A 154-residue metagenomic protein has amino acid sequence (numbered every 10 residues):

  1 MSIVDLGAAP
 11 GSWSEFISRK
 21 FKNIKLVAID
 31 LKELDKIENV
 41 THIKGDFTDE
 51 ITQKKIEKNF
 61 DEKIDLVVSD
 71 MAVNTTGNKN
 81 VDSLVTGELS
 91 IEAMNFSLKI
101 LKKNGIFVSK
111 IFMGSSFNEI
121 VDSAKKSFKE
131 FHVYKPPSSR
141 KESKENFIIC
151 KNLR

Functional and structural regions predicted by a protein language model:
M1-A9: Conserved class I S-adenosyl-L-methionine
S2, N104-I106, E130: Short glycine-centered segments of the SAM/dcSAM-binding site in methyltransferase folds
P10-K22: Conserved SAM-binding loop of SAM-dependent methyltransferases across substrates and taxa, primarily the Class I
I17, I56, F96-S97, A124: Class I S-adenosylmethionine-dependent transferase superfamily signal
K25-D30: Conserved SAM-binding motif I beta-strand of class I
L31-T76: S-adenosyl-L-methionine
I51, E62-N104, V108, S115-N118: Mobile active-site "lid"/loop adjacent to the S-adenosyl-L-methionine
G114-R154: Class I S-adenosyl-L-methionine
